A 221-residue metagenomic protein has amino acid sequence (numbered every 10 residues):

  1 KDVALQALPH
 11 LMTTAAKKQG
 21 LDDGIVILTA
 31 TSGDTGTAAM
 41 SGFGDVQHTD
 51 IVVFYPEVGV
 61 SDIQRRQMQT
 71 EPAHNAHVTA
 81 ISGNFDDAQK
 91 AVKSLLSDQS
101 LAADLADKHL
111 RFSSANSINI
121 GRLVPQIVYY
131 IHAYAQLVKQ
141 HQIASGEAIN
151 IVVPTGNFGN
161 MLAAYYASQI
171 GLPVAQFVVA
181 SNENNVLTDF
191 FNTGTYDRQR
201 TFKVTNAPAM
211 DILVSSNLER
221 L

Functional and structural regions predicted by a protein language model:
D2-L221: PLP-dependent amino-acid enzyme catalytic core
